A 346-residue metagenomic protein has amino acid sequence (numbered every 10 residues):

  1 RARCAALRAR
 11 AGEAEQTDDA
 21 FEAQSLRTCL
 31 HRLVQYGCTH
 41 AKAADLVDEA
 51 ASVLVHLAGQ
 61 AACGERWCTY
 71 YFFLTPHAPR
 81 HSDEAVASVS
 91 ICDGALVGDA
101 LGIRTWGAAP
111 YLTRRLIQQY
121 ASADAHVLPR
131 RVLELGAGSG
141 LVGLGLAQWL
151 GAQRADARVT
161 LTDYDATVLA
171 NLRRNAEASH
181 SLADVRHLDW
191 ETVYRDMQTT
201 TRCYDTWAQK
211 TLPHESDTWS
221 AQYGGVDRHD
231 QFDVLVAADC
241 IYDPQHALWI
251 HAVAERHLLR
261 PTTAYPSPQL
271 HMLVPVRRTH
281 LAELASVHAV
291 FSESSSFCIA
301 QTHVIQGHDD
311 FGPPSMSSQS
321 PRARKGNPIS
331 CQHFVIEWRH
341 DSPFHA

Functional and structural regions predicted by a protein language model:
R1-A346: S-adenosylmethionine-dependent methyltransferases
